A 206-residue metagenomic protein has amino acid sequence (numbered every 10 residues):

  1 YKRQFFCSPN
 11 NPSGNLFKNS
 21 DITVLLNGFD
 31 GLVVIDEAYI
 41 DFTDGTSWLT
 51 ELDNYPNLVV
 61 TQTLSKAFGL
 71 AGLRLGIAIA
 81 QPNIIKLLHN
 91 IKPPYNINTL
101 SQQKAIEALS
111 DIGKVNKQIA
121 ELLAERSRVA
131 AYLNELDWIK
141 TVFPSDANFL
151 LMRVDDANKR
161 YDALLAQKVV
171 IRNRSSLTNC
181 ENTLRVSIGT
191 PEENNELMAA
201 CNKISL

Functional and structural regions predicted by a protein language model:
Y1: Conserved small/polar residues in nucleotide/adenosyl-binding loops
P12-V33, E37-A67: Active-site pre-lysine segment of PLP-dependent enzymes
N57-E135: PLP-dependent aminotransferase class I/II
G72, D146-A147, T178-N182: Short acidic/glycine-enriched loop/turn segments that link adjacent beta-strands
A80, M152-D155, I188-T190: Short beta-strand-to-loop capping motifs
L123, E135-K168: Conserved PLP-binding catalytic core of the aspartate aminotransferase-like
A166-Q167, L177-L206: PLP-dependent enzyme catalytic core of the Aspartate aminotransferase-like
